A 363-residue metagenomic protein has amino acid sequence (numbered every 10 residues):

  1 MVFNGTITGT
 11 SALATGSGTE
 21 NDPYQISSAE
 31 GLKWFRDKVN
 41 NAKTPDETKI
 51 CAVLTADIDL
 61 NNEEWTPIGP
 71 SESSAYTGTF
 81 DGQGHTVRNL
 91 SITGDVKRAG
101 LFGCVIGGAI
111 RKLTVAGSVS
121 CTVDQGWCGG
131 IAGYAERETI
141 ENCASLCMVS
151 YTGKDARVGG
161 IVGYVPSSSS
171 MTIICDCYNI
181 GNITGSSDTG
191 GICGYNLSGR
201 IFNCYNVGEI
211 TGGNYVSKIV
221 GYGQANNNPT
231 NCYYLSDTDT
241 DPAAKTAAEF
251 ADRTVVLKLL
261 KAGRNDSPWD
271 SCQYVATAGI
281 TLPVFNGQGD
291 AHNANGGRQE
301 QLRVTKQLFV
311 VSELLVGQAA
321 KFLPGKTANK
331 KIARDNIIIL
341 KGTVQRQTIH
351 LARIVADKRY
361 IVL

Functional and structural regions predicted by a protein language model:
M1-T305, V311: Surface-exposed repetitive/solenoidal architectures
A319-A320, P324: Residue-level detector of structural "landmarks"
N329-A333, I337: Short alpha-helix boundary/capping segments
K358-V362: Short, intrinsically disordered C-terminal tails of secreted or membrane-associated proteins
